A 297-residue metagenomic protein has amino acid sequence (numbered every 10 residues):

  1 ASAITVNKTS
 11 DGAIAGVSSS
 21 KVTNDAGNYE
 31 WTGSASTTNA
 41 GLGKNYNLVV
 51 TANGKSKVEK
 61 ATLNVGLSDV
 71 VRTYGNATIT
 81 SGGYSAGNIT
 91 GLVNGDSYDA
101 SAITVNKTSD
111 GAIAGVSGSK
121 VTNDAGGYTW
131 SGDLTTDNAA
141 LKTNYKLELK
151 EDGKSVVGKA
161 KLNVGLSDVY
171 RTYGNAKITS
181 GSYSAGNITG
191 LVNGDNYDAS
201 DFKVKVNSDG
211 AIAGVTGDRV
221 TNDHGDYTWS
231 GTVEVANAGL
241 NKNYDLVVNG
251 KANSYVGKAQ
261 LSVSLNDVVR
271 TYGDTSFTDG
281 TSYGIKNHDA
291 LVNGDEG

Functional and structural regions predicted by a protein language model:
A1-G297: Solvent-exposed beta-strand/loop surfaces, strongest in extracytoplasmic domains of secreted and cell-surface proteins
